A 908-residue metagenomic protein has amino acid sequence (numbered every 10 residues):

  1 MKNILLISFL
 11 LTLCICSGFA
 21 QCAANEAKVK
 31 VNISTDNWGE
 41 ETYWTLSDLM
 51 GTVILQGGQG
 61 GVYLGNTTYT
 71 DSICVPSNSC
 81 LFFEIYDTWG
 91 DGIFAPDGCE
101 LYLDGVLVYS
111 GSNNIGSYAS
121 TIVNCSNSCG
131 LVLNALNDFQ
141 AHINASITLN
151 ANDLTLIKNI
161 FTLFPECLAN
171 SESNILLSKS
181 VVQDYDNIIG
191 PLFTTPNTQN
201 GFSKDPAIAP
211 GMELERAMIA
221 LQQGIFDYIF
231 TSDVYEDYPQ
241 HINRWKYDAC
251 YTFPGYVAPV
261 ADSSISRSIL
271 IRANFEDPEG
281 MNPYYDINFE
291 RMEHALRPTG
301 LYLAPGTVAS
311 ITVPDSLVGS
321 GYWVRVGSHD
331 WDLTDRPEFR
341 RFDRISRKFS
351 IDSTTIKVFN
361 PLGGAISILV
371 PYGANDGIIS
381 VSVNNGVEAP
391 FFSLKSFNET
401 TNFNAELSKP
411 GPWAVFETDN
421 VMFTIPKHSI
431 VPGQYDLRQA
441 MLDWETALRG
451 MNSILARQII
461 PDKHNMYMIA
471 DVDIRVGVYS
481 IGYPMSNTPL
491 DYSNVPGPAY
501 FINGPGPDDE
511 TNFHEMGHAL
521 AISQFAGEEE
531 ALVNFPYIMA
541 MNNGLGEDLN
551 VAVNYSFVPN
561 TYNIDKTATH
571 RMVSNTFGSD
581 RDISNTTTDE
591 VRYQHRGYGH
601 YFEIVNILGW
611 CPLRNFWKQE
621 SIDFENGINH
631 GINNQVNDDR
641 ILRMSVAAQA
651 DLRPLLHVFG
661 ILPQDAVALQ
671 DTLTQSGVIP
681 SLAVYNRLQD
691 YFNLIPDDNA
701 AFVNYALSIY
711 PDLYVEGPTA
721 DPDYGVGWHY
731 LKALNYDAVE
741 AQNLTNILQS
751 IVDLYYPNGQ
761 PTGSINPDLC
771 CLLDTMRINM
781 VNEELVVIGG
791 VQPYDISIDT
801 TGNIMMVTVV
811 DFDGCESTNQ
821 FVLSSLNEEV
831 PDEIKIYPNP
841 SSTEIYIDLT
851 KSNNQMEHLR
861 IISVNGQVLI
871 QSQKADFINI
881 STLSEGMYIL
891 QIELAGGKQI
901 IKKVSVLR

Functional and structural regions predicted by a protein language model:
I4-I7, L11-T12, C16-F19, N779-N782 (+4 more regions): C-terminal outer-membrane/trafficking sorting elements
Q21-N127: Loop and turn regions of beta-sandwich accessory domains that flank beta-strands and are enriched in small/polar
F94-Y109, Y372-D419: Exposed low-complexity, polar/acidic, P/S/T/G-rich flexible segments that act as propeptides, protease-susceptible
S128-D138, I143, T252-G255, N633-E783 (+3 more regions): Beta/coil-rich, acidic/histidine-enriched accessory regions frequently appended to metallopeptidases
S128-Y247: Intrinsically disordered, low-structural-confidence terminal and linker regions
D237-A389, S764, L772-E783, G789-D799 (+2 more regions): Beta-strand-enriched, solvent-exposed domains that form extended recognition/catalytic surfaces
F403-N606: Catalytic cores of extracellular degradative/oxidative enzymes
F423, D565-A668, G677-S681, Y685-Q689: Active-site-proximal alpha-helical
